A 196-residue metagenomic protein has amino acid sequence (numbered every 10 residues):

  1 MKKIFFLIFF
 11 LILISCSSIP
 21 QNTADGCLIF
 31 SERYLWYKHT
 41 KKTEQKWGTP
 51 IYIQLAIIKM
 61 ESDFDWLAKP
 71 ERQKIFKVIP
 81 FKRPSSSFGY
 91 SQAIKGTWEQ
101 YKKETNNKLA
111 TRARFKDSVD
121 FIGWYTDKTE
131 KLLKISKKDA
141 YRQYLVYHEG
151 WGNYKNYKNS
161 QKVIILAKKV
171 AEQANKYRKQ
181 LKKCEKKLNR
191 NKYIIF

Functional and structural regions predicted by a protein language model:
M1-I4: Positively charged n-region of N-terminal signal peptides that target proteins for export
I12-S15: C-terminal motif of bacterial Sec signal peptides marking the signal peptidase cleavage site
S17-I75, E130-L133, L181: Export/targeting segments at the very N-terminus of extracytoplasmic proteins
A24-F30, T40-E44, P80-F88, E104-F115 (+2 more regions): Second-shell loop/turn segments in exported
T40, E44, I53, I57-G89 (+2 more regions): Cell-wall polysaccharide-cleaving catalytic domain and substrate-binding groove, primarily in peptidoglycan/chitin
K82, K138-R190: Catalytic and substrate-binding regions of cell-wall glycan-acting enzymes that process beta-1,4-linked
Y90-R142, V146-Y154, E172: Alpha-helical segment that forms one wall of the substrate-binding/catalytic cleft in peptidoglycan-active domains
R190-F196: Low-complexity, Gly/Ser/Thr/Pro-rich intrinsically disordered linker/tail segments
